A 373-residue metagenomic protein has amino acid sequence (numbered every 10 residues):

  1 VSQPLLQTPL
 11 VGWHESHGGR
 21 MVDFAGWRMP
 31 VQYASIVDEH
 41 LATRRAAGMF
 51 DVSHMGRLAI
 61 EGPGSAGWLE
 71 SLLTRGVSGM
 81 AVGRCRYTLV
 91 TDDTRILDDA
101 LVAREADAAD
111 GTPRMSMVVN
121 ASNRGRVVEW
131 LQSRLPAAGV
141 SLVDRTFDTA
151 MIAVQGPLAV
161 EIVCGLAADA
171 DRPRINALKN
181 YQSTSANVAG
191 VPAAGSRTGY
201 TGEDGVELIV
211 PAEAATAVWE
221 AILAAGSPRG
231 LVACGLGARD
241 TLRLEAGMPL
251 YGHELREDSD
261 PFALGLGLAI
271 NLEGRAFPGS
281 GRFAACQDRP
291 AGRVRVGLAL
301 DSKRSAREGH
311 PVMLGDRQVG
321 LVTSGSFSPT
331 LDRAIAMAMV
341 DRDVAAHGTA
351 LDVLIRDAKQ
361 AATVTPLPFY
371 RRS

Functional and structural regions predicted by a protein language model:
V1-A25, V31, V37, E105-S373: Conserved, structured C-terminal
V1-Y87, R95: Acidic, proline/glycine-enriched N-terminal capping motif
H54-E61, L89-V90, M115, F147-A153: Conserved short loop/turn motifs at secondary-structure junctions
P63-D98, A159-V191: Internal amphipathic helical hairpin motif
L101-V102: Glycine-rich, Trp-frequent "lid" loop and neighboring beta-strands that shape and gate the flavin cofactor pocket
